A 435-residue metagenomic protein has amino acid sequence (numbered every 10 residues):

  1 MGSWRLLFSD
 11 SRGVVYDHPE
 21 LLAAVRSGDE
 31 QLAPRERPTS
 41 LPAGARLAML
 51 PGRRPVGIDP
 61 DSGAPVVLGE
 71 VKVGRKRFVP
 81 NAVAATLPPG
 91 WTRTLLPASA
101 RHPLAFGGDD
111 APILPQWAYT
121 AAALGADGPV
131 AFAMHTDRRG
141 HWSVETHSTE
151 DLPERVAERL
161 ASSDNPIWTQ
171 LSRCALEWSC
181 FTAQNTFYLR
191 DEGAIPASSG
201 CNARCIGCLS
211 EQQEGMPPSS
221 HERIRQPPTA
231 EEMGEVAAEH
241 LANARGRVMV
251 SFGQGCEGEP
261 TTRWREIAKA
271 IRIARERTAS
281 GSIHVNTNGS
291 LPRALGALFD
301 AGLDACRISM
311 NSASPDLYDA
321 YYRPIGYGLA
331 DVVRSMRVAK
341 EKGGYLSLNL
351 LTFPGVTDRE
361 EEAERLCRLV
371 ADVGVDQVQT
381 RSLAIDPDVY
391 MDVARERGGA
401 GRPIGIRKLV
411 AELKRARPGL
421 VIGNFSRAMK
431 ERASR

Functional and structural regions predicted by a protein language model:
M1-L160, E364-R435: Auxiliary Fe-S-binding modules of radical SAM enzymes
I167-D191: Short, charged low-complexity linear segments at domain edges
E192, P196, Q212-K269, R275-A294 (+2 more regions): Core AdoMet radical
C201, C205-C208, F252: Short cysteine clusters
G255-E257, N288-S290, N311-A313, L351-F353 (+2 more regions): Active-site beta-loop-alpha junctions enriched in small/polar residues
W264-S280, L329-L346, G398-G423: Alpha-helix-loop-beta-strand connector modules within alpha/beta enzyme cores
R293-D300, G355-D372: Catalytic cores of alpha/beta
R323-I325, S335-E362: Conserved strand-turn element in the central/C-terminal portion of the radical SAM core barrel that lines
